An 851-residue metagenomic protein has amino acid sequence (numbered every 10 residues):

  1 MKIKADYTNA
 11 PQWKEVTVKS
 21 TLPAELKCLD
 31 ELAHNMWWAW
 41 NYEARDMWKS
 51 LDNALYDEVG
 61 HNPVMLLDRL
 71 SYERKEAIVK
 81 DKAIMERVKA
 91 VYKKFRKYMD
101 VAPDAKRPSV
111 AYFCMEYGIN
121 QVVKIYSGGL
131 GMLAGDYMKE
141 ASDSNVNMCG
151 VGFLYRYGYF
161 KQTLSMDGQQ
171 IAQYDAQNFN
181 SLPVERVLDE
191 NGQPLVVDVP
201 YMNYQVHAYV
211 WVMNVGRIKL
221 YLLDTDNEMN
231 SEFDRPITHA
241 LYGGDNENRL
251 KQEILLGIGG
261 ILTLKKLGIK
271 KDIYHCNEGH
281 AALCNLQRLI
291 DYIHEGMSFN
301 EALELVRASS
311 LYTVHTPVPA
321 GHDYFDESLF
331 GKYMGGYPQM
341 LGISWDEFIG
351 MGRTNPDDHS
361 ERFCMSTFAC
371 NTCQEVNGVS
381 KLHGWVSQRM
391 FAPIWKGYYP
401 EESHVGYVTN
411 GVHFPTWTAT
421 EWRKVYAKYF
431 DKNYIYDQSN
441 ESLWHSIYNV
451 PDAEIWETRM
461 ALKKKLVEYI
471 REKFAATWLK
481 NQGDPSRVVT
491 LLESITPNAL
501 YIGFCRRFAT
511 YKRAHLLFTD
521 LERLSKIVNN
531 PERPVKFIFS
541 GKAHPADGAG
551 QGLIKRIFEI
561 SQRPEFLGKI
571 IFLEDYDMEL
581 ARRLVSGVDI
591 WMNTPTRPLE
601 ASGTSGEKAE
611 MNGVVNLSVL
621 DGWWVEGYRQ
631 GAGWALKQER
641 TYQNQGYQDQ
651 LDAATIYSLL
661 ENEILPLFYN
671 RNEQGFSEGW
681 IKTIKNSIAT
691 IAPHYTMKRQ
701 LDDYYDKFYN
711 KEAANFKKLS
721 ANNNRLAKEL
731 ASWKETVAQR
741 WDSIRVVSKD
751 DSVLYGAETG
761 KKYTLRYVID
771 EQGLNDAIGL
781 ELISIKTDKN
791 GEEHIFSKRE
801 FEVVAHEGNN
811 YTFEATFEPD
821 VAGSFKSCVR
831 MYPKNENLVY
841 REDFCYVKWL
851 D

Functional and structural regions predicted by a protein language model:
M1-D851: Catalytic cores of carbohydrate-active enzymes across secretory and cytosolic contexts
